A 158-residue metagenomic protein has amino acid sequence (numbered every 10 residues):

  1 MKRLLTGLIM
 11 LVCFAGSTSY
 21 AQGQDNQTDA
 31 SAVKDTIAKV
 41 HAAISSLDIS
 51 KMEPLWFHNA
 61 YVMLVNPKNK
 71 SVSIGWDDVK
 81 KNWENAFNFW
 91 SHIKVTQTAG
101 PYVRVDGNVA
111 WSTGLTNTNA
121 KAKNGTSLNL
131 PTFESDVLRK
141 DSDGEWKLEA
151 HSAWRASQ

Functional and structural regions predicted by a protein language model:
M1-L4: Positively charged n-region of N-terminal signal peptides that target proteins for export
G7-G16: Bacterial N-terminal signal peptides
S19-L55: Short, low-complexity N-terminal intrinsically disordered segments enriched in polar/charged residues
T28-A32, I49-Y102, L115, N129-L130: A solvent-exposed, acidic/Ser-Thr-rich amphipathic alpha-helical stretch
H58, D106, D141-S142: Structural motif
G107-T118: A short hydrophobic beta-strand element
T118-A122, L138: Beta-strand elements of well-folded, non-transmembrane domains
N129-Q158: Short beta-strand edge/turn micro-motifs at domain boundaries
